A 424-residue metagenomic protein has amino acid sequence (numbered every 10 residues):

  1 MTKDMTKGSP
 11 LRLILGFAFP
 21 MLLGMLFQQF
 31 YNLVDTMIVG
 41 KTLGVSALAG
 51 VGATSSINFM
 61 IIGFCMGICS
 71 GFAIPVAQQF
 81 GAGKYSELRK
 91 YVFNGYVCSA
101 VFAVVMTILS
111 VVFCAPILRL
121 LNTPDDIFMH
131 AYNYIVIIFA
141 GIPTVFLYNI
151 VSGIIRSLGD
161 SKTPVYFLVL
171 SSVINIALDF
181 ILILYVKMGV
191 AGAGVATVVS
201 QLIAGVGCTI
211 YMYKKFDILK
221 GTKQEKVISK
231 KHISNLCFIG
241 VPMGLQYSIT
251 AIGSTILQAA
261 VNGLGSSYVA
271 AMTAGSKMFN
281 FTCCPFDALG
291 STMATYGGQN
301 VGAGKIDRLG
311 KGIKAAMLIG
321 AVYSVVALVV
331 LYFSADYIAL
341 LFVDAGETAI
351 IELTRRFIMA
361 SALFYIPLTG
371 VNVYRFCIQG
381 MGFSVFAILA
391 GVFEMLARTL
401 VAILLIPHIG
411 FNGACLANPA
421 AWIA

Functional and structural regions predicted by a protein language model:
M1-A18, V76-G141, Y185-V241, G297-F364 (+1 more regions): Short alpha-helical transmembrane segments in multi-pass integral membrane proteins
K7, L11-F30, V34, I57 (+8 more regions): Residue-level signal for short hydrophobic patches within transmembrane helices of multi-pass membrane transporters
G16-D35, I137, Y148, S171 (+4 more regions): Transmembrane helical elements of multi-pass membrane transporters/channels
L22, L26, F30, V34 (+19 more regions): Generic alpha-helical transmembrane segments of integral inner-membrane proteins, especially permease/transport modules
L26, F30-L48, L118-D125, I181-M188 (+5 more regions): Helix-terminus/linker motif at the lipid-water interface of multi-pass membrane proteins
L48-I108, V145-P164, A271-A335, L368-G382 (+1 more regions): Small-residue-rich hydrophobic transmembrane alpha-helices
C69, I138-R156, P164-S172, A193-C208 (+4 more regions): Short runs within selected transmembrane alpha-helices of multi-pass transporters and secretion channels
